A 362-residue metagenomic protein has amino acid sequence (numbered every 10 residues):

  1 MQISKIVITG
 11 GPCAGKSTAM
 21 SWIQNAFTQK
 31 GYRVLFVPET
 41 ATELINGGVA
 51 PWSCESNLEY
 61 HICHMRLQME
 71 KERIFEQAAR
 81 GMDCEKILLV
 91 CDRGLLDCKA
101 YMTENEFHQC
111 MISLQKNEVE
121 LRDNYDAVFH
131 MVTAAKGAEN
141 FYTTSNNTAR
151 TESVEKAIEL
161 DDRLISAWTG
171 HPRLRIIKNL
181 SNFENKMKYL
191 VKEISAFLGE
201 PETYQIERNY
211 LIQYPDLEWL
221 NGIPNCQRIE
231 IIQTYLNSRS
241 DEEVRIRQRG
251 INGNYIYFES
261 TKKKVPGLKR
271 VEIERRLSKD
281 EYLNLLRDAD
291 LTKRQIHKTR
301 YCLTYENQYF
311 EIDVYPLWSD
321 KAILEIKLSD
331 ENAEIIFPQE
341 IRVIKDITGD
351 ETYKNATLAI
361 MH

Functional and structural regions predicted by a protein language model:
P12: The conserved Walker
K16: Conserved lysine of the Walker
A19: Hydrophobic positions on the alpha1 helix immediately C-terminal to the Walker A/P-loop
Q24-L67: Conserved substrate/cofactor phosphate-moiety recognition/catalytic segment in nucleotide-dependent phosphotransferases
V49-Q109: Conserved nucleotide-sensing/catalytic segment adjacent to the nucleotide-binding pocket in NTP-handling enzymes
N105-S166: A glycine- and Lys/Arg-enriched "phosphate-lid" helix/loop adjacent to the NTP-binding pocket of small-molecule kinases
A149-E152, H171-Y189: Phosphate-binding beta-loop-alpha motif at adenosine-nucleotide cofactor sites
I176, E184-N185, V191-H362: Phosphate-end processing signature that detects enzymes handling 5′-triphosphorylated RNA and polyphosphate
